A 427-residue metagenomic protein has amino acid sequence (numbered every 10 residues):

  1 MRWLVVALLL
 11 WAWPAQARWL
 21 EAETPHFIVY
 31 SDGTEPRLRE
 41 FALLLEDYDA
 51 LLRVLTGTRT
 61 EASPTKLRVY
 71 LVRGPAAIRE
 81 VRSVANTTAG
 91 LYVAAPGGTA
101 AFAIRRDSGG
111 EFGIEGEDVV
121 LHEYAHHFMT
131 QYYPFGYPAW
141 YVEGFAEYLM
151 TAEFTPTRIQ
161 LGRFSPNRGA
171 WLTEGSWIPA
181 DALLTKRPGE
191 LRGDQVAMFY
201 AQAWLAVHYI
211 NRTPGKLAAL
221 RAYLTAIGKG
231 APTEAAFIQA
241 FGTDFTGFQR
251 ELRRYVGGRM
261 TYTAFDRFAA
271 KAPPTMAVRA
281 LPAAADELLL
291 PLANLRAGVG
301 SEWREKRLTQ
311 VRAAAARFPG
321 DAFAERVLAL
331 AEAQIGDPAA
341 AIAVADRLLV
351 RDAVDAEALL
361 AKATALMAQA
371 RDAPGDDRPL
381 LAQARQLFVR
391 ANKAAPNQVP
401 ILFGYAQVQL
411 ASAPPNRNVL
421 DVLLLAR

Functional and structural regions predicted by a protein language model:
A12-P14: N-terminal signal peptide c-region/cleavage motif recognized by signal peptidases
A17-P138, L149, E153-P156, T185-G193 (+2 more regions): Juxtacatalytic substrate-recognition/specificity segment
E21, K229-R371, R390, N397 (+1 more regions): Beta/coil-rich, acidic/histidine-enriched accessory regions frequently appended to metallopeptidases
A76, Y132, G136-L183, D244-R253: Post-HExxH zinc-binding segment in Zn-dependent metallohydrolases
E147, H208, L330, T364 (+2 more regions): Residue-level recognition of tetratricopeptide repeat
S176-E234: Active-site-proximal alpha-helical
R307, A341, D377, A384 (+1 more regions): Single-residue signature of alpha-solenoid repeat helices
Q310, V344, L380, L387 (+1 more regions): Alpha-helical solenoid repeat scaffolds, predominantly canonical TPR units
